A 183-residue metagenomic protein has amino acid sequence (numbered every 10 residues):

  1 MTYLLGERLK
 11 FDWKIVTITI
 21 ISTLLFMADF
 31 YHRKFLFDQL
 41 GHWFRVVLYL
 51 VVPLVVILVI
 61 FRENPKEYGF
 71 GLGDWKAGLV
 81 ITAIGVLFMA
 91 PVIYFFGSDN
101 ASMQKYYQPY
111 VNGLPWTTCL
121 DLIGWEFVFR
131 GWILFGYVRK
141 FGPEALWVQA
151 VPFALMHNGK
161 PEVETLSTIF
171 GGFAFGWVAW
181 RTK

Functional and structural regions predicted by a protein language model:
M1-L9: Short, Lys/Arg-rich, polar N-terminal cytosolic tail immediately upstream of the first transmembrane signal-anchor
R8-L9, F37-D38, P65-K76, L134-F141 (+1 more regions): Membrane-interface helix-boundary motifs at transmembrane edges
L9-F61, I81: Alpha-helical transmembrane segments in multi-pass membrane proteins
T17-F26, V80-F96, W116-D121: Alpha-helical transmembrane segments of multi-pass integral membrane proteins
A28-H32, V56-K66, V92-G97, W177-R181: Structural signal for the C-terminal ends of transmembrane alpha-helices and the immediately following loop
R33-Q39, P65-G71, G97-P109: Membrane-interface helix termini and inter-helical loops of multi-pass transporters
R62-E67, W125-F129: C-terminal ends of transmembrane helices
V92-N100, Y106-K183: Transmembrane helix-loop-helix hairpins at the membrane interface of multi-pass integral membrane proteins
